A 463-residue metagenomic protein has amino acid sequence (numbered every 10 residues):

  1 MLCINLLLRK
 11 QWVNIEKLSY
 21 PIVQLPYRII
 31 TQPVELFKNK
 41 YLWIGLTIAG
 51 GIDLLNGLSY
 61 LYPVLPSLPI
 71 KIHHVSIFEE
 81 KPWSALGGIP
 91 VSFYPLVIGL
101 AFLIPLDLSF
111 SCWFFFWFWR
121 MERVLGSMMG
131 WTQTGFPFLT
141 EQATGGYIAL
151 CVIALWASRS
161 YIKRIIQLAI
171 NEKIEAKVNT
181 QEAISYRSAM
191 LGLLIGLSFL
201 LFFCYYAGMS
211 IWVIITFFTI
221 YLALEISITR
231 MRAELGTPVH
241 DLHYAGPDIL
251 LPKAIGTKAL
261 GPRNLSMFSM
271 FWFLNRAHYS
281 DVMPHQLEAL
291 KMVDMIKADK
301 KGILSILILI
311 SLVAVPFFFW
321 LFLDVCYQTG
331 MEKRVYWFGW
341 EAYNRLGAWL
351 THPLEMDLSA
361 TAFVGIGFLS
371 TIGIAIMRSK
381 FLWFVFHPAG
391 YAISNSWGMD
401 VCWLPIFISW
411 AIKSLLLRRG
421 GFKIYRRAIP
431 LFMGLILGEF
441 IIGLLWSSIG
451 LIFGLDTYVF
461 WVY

Functional and structural regions predicted by a protein language model:
M1-Y463: Alpha-helical multipass membrane-protein architecture
